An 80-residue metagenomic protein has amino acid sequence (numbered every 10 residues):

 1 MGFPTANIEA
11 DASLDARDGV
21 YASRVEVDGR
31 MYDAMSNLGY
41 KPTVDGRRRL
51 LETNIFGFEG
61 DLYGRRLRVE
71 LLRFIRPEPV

Functional and structural regions predicted by a protein language model:
M1-V80: Phosphate/ribose-recognition catalytic cores of enzymes acting on nucleotide-derived substrates
